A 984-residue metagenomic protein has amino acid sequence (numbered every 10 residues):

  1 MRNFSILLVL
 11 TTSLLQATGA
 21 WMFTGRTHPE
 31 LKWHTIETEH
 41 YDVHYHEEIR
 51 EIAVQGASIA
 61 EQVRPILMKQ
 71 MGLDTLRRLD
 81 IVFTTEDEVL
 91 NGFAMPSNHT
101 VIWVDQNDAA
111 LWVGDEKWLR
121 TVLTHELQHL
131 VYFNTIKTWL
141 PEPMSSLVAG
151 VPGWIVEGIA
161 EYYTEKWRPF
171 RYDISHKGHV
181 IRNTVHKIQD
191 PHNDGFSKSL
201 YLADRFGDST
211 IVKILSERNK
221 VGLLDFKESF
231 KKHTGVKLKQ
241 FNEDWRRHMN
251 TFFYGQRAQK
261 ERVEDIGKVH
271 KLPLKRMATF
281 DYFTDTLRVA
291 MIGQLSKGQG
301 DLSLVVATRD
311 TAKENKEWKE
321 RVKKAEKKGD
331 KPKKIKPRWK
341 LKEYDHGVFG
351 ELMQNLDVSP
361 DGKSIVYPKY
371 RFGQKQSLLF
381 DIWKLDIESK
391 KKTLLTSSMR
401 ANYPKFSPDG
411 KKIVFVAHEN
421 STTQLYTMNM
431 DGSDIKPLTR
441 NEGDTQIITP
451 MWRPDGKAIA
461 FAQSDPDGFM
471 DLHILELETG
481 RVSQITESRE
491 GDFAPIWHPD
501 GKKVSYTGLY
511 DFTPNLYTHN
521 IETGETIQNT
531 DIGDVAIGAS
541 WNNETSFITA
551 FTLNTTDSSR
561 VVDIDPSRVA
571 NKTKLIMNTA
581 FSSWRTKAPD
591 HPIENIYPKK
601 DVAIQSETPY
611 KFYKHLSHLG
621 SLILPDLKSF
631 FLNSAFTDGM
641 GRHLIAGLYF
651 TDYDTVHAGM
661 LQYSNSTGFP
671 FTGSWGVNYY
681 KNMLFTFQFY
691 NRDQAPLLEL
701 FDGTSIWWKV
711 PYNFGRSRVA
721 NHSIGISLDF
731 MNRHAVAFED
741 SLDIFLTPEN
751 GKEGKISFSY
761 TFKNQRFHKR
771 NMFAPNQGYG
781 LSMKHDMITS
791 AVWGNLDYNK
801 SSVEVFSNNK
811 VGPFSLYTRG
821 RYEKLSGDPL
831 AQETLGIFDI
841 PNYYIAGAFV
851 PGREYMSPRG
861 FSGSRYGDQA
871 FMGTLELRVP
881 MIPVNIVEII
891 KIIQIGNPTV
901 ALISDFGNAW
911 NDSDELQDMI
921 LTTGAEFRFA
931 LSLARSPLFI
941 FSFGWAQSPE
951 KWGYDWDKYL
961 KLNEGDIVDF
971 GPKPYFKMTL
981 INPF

Functional and structural regions predicted by a protein language model:
T18-S146, P152, D225, S229 (+1 more regions): Juxtacatalytic substrate-recognition/specificity segment
T24-T35, S216-D357: Beta/coil-rich, acidic/histidine-enriched accessory regions frequently appended to metallopeptidases
T135, P143-V185, L238-N242: Post-HExxH zinc-binding segment in Zn-dependent metallohydrolases
F170-G255: Amphipathic alpha-helical substructures
D173-K177, L274, I292-V306, D310-K331 (+11 more regions): A flexible loop/linker signature enriched in serine peptidases of the S9 family
F280-R288, L356-S364, P404-K412, P450-A458 (+2 more regions): Blade-terminus and WD-like Trp-Asp/Gly-His loop motifs, strongest in beta-propeller folds
D565-V677, N750-N776, P883-N885: Outer-membrane beta-barrel initiation region
L684, Y690-Q694, S741-P898, L902 (+3 more regions): C-terminal outer-membrane beta-barrel translocator/porin domains of Gram-negative envelope proteins and their
